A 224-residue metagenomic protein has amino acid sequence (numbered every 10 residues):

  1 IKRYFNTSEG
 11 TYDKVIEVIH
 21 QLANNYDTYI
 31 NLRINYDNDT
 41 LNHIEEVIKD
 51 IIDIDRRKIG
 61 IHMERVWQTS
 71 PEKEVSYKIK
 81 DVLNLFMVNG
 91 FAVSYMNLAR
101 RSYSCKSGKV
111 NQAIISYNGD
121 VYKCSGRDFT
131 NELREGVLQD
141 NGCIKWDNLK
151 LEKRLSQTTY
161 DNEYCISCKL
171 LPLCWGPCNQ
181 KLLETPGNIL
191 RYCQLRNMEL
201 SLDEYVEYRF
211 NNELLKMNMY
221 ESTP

Functional and structural regions predicted by a protein language model:
I1-R65: Radical SAM/AdoMet-radical enzyme domain recognition
R3-Y4, R127, K181: Residue-level signal for well-ordered alpha-helical positions
N42-R101: Long, K/E/R/D-enriched contiguous segments that form extended
V75-R100, G126-W175: C-terminal accessory region of radical SAM enzymes
K106-V110: Short, small/polar residue-rich loop motifs at catalytic or cofactor-binding pockets
I115-S116: Short, acidic, Ser/Thr-enriched surface-loop or helix-capping motifs
D120-V121: Hydrophobic "anchor" residues
Y160-P224: Radical SAM enzyme core and accessory elements
